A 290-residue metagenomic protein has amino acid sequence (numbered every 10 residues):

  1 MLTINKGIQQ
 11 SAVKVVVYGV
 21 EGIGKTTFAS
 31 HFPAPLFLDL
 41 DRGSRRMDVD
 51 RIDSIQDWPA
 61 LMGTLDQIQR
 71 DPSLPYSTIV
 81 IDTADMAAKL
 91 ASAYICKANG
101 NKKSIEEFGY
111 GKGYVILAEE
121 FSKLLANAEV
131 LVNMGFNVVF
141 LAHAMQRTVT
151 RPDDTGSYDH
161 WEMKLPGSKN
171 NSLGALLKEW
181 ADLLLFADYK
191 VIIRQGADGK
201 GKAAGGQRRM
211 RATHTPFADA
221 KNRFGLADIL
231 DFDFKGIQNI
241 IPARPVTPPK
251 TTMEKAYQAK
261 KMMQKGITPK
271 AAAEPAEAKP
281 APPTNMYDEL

Functional and structural regions predicted by a protein language model:
M1-K6, A256-K265, M286-L290: Extended acidic low-complexity intrinsically disordered regions
L2-A93, K270-P275, K279, N285: Conserved P-loop
Q9, R70-L74, V130-M134, L177-K178: Conserved catalytic network of the ASCE P-loop NTPase/AAA+ motor domain
F28, N127-V130, W180: Amphipathic alpha-helical segments that form well-ordered structural scaffolds and often line/cohere around active
P35-F37, V138, L184-F186: Short, well-ordered beta-strand core segments
S77, M134-N137, L183: Generic beta-strand structural signal
M86-S172: P-loop NTPase motor core
R147-A272: Conserved GTP-binding G-domain of TRAFAC-class P-loop NTPases and closely related GTPase folds
